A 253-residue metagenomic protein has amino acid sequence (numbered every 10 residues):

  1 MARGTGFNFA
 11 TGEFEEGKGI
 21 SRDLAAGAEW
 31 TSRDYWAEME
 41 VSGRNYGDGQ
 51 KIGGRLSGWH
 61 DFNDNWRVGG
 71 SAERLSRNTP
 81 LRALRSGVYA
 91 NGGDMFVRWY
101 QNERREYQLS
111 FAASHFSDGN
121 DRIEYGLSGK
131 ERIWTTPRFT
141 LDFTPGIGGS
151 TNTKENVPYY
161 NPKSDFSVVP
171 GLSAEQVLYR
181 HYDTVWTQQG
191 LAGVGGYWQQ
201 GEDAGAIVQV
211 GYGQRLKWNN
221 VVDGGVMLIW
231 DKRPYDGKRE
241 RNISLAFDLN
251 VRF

Functional and structural regions predicted by a protein language model:
M1-F253: Gram-negative and organellar
